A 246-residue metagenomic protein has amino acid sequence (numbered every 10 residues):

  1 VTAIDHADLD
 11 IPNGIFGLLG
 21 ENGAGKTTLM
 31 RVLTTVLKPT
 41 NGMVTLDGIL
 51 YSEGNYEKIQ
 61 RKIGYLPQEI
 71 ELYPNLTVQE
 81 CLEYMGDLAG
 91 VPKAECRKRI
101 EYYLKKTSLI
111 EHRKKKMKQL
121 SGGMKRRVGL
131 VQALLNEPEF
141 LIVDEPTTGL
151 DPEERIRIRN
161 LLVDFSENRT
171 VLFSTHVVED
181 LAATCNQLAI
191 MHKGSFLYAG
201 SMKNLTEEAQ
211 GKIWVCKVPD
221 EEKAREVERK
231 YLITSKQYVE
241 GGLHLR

Functional and structural regions predicted by a protein language model:
E21-G25: Walker A (P-loop) phosphate-binding loop of ABC-type ATPase nucleotide-binding domains
T34: Helix-to-loop junction immediately C-terminal to a conserved catalytic motif
G42-S52, K58-I59: Conserved ABC transporter NBD signature motif
E83, D87, A94-H112: Conserved ABC ATPase "signature" region
L141-D144, L150: Catalytic Walker B motif of ABC-type/P-loop ATPase nucleotide-binding domains
R157-L245: ABC transporter nucleotide-binding domain
